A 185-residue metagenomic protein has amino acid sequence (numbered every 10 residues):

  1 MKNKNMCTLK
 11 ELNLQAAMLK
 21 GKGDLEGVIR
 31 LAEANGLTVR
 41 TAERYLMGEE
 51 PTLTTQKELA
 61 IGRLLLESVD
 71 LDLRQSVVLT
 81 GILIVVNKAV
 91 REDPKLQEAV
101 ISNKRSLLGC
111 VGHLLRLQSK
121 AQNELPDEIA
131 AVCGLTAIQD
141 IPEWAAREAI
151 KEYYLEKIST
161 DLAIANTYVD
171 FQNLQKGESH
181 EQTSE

Functional and structural regions predicted by a protein language model:
M1-L83, I158-E185: Low-complexity, interaction-prone regions
I29, I61, L79-I84, V90 (+7 more regions): Weak global preference for isoleucine
I61-K120: Charged, amphipathic alpha-helical linker/scaffold segments
L64-L66, D70, R74, P94-Q97 (+5 more regions): Aromatic-residue detector
K120-L174: Long, highly charged low-complexity segments enriched in Glu/Asp and Lys/Arg with interspersed Ser/Thr
